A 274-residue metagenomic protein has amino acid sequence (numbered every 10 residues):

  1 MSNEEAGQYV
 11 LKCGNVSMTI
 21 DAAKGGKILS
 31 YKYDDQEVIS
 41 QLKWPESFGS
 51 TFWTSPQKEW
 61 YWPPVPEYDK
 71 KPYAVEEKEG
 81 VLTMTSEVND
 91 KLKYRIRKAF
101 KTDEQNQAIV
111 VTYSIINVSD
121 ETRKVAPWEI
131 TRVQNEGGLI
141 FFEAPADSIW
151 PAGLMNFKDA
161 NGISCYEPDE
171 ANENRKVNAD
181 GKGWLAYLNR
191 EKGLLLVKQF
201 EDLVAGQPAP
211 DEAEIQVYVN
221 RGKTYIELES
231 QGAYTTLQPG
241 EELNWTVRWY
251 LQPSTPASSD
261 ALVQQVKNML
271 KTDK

Functional and structural regions predicted by a protein language model:
M1-N3, K12, Q57-N106, D120-V125 (+2 more regions): Extended, loop-rich substrate-binding clefts of extracytoplasmic carbohydrate-active enzymes
E4-A6, G14, K274: Sequence termini and other peripheral, non-core segments
Q8-K70: Acidic-aromatic substrate-binding/catalytic surfaces of carbohydrate-active enzymes
Q8-V10, S30-K32, T83-T85, S114 (+1 more regions): Residue-level detector of beta-strand face positions
Y9, V16-M18, A23-L29, E37 (+5 more regions): A contiguous, surface-exposed recognition patch within enzymatic or periplasmic domains that forms
I96, I109-V111, L243: Hydrophobic core residues within well-ordered beta-strands of beta-rich domains
L251-K274: Terminal connector regions
